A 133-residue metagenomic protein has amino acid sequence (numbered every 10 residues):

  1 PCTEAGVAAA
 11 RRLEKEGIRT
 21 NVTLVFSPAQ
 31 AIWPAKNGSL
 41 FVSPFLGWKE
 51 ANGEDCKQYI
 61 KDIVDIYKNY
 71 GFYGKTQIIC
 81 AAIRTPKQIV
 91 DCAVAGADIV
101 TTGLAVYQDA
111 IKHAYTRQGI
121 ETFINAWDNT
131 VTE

Functional and structural regions predicted by a protein language model:
P1-E4, R19-I32, S43-G53, I78-A82: Catalytic beta/alpha-barrel core
P1-I18, I60-D65: N-terminal active-site wall of soluble small-molecule enzyme domains
E4, G38, E54-F72: Short loop-to-alpha-helix "cap/lid" segments that border enzyme active sites across diverse enzyme classes
A9, S27-N37, R84-I99: Catalytic cores of alpha/beta
A10, A31, K57-V64, I89-V90 (+1 more regions): Generic structural signal for well-ordered alpha-helices, preferentially at hydrophobic/aromatic core positions
E16-I18, G38-L40, F72-Q77, D98: Short, well-ordered coil/turn segments that N-cap beta-strands
L24, L40-G53, A95-T116: Glycine-rich phosphate-binding active-site loops on the catalytic face of alpha/beta enzymes
C56, I60-D62, D109-E133: C-terminal helical cap(s) of enzyme catalytic domains, especially alpha/beta-barrels
